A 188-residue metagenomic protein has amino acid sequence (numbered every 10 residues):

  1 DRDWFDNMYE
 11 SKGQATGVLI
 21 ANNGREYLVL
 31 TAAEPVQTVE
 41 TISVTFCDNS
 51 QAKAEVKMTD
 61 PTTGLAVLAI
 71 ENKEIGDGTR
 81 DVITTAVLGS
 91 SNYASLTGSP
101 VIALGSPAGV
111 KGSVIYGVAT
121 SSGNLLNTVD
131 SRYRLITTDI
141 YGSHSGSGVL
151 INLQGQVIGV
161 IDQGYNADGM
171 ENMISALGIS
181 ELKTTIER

Functional and structural regions predicted by a protein language model:
R2-V29, Q51-K53, V114, S147-G148 (+1 more regions): A conserved glycine-rich beta-strand in the N-terminal activation segment of trypsin-fold
D3-E10, T59-T63, E74-R80, S122-I136: Gly/Ser-enriched beta-turn/beta-hairpin loop segments
E10, A86-S131, G164-M173: Flexible, gly/ser-rich surface segments that form the specificity/activation loops bordering the active-site cleft
S11-K12, I20-L65, I70-K73: Catalytic-histidine neighborhood of serine endopeptidases, predominantly the chymotrypsin-like S1/PA family
V18, Y141-I161: Catalytic nucleophile loop of clan PA
V18-L19, V39, S43-T45, E55-K57 (+4 more regions): Active-site substrate-binding loop(s) of clan PA
I20-N22, K57-T59, V118, S122-G123 (+2 more regions): Residue-level recognition of beta-strand microenvironments
V157-R188: C-terminal cap/linker of serine protease catalytic domains
